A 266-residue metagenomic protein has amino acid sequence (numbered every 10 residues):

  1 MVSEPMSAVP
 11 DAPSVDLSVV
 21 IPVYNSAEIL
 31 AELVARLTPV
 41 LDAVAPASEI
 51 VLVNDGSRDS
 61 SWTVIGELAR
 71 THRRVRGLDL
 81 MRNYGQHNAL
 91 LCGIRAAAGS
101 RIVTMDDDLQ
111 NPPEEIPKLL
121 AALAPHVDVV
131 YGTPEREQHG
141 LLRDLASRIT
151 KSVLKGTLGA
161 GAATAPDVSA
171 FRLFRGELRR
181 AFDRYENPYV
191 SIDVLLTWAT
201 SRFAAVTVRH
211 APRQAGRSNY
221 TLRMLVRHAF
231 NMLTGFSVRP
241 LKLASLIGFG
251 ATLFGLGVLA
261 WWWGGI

Functional and structural regions predicted by a protein language model:
M1-P39: N-proximal low-complexity "stem/linker" segments adjacent to membrane-targeting elements
V2-P13, S191-I266: Hydrophobic helical membrane-anchoring modules
V19, L37, G93, D108 (+4 more regions): Residue-level signature of catalytic and energy-coupling elements of molecular machines, predominantly ATP/GTP-dependent
E28-A31, D59-E67: Acidic helix N-cap motif at the loop->helix transition within catalytic regions of sugar-transfer enzymes
A45-G56, L78-D79: Short beta-strand/loop segment that forms part of the nucleotide-sugar
N54-T63, L109-Q110: A conserved acidic beta->alpha catalytic loop
R76-R82, Q86-A96, R101, P113-V190 (+1 more regions): Acceptor/aglycone-binding surface of glycosyltransferases and processive sugar-polymer synthases
